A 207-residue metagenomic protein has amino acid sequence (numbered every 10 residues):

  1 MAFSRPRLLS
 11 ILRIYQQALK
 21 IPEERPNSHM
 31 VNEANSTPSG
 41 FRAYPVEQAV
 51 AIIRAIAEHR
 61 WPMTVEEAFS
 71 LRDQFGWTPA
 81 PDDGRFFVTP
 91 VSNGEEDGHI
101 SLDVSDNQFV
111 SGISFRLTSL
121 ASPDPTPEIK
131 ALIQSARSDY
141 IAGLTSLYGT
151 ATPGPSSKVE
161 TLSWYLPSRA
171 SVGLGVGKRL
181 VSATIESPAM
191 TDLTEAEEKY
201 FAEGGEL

Functional and structural regions predicted by a protein language model:
M1-H29: N-terminal amphipathic/basic-hydrophobic helices that include classical n-h-c signal peptides and signal-anchor
A18, P22-K158, R169-S171, G177-L207: Short helix/turn-capping signatures at newly exposed starts of structured segments
T161: Short hydrophobic/aromatic beta-strand element in the GNAT-like acyltransferase core that lines or flanks the acyl-donor
W164-P167: Active-site beta-strand termini and strand-to-loop segments that position acidic
